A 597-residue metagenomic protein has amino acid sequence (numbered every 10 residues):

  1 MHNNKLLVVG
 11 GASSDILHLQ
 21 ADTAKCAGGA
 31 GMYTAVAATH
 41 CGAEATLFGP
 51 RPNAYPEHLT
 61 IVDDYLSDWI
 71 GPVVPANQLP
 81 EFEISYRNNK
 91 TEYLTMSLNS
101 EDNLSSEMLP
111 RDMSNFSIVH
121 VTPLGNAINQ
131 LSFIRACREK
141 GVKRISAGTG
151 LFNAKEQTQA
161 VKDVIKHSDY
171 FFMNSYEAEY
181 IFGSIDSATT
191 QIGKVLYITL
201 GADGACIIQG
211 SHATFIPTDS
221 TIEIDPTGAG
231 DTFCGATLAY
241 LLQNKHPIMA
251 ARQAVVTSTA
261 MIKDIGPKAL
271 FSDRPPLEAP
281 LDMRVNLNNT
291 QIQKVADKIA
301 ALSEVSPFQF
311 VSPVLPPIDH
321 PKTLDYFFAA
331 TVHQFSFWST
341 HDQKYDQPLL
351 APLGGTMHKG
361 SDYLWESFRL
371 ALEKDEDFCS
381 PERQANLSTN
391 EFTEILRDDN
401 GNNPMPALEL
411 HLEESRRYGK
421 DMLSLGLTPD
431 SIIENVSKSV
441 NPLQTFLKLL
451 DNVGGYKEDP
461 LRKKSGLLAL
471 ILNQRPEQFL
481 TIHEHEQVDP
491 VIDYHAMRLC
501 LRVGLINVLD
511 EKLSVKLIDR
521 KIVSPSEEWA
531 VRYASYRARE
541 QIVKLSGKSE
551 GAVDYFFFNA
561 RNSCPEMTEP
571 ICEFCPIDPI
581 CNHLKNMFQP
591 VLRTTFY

Functional and structural regions predicted by a protein language model:
H2-N3, D186-P280: Conserved phosphate-binding/catalytic region of the ribokinase-like
H2-N3, S14-A21, K25, H40-V121 (+3 more regions): Conserved N-terminal subdomain of the carbohydrate kinase-like
K5-G11, S146: Short, hydrophobic/glycine-enriched beta-strand segments
G29-H40, F133-R135: Histidine-anchored nucleotide/phosphate-binding helix
A35-E44, Y240-Q243: Alpha-helix C-terminal capping segments
V36, E81-S85, G204-I208: Short beta-strand scaffold segments in enzyme catalytic cores
I118-S187, K194, A202-G204: Conserved beta-alpha-beta core of the PfkB/ribokinase-like small-molecule kinase fold
A279-Y597: HhH-family (HhH-GPD) DNA N-glycosylase catalytic core used in base-excision repair
